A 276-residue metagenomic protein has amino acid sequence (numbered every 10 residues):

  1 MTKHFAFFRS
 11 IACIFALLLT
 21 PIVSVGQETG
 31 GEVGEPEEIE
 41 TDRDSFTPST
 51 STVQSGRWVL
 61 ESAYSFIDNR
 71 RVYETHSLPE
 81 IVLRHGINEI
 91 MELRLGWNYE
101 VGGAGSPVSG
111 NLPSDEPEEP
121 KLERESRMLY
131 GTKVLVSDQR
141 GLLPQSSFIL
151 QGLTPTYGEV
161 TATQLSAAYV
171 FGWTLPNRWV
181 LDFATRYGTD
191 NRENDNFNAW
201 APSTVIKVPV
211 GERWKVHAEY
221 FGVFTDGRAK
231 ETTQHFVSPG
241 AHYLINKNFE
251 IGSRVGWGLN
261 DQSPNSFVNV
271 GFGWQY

Functional and structural regions predicted by a protein language model:
M1-E37: Cleavable N-terminal export/targeting peptides
Q27-Y276: Transmembrane beta-barrel domains of Gram-negative outer membranes and organellar outer membranes
